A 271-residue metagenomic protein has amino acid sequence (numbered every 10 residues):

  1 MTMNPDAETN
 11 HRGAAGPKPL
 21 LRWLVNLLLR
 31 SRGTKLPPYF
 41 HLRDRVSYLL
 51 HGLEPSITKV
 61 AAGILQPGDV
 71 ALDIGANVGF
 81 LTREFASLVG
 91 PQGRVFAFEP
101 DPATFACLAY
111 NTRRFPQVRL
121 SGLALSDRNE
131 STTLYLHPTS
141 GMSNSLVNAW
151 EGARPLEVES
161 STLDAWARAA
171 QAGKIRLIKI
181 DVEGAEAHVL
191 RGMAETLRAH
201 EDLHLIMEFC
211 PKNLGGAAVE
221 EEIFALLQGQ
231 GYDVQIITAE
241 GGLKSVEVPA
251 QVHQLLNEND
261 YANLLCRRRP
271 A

Functional and structural regions predicted by a protein language model:
M1-Q117, W150-G152, L156, W166-A172 (+1 more regions): S-adenosyl-L-methionine
L50-V70, V78, T133, S140-H200 (+1 more regions): Short internal loop-to-helix segment that lines adenine-nucleotide cofactor pockets
A76, P100, L125-D127, L163 (+2 more regions): Hydrophobic pocket-lining residues within nucleotide cofactor-binding pockets
T82, W166-A271: Conserved acidic-Pro-Pro-aromatic motif
P102-S143: Core alpha/beta nucleotide-donor-binding catalytic domains of modification enzymes
S121-L123, S160, M207: Short loop/edge segments at beta-strand edges and connector loops that shape dinucleotide/nucleotide cofactor-binding
